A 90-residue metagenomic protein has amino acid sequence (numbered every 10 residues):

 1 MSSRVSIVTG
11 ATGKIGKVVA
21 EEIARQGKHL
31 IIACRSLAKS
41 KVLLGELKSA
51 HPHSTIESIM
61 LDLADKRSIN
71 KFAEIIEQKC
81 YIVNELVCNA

Functional and structural regions predicted by a protein language model:
V5, T12-K14: Conserved glycine-rich cofactor-binding loop
I7-T9, C88-N89: Structural signature of the Rossmann-like NAD(P)-dependent dehydrogenase/reductase core
I23: Aromatic pocket-lining residues of Rossmann-like dinucleotide-binding sites
Q26-V42: Conserved glycine-rich Rossmann-like NAD(P)H-binding loop of the short-chain dehydrogenase/reductase
L37, I59-E74: The beta1-alpha1 cofactor-binding region of Rossmann-like NAD(H)/NADP(H)-dependent oxidoreductases
H51-T55, I75-C88: A glycine-rich helix->loop->beta "capping" turn within Rossmann-like NAD(P)(H)-dependent oxidoreductase domains
